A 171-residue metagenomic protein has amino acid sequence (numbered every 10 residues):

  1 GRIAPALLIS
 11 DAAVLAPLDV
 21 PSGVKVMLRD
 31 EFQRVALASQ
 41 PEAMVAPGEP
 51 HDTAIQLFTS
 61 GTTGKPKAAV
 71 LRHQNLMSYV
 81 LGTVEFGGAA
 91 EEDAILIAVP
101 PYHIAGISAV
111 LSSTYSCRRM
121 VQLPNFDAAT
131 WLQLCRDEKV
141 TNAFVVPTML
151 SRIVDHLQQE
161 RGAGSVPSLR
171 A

Functional and structural regions predicted by a protein language model:
R2-A6, E138: Active-site charged/polar residues at nucleotide-handling catalytic sites that mediate phosphoryl, nucleotidyl
A6-P50, H156-E160: ANL superfamily adenylate-forming
L8, T53, T59-T62, I95 (+3 more regions): Conserved S/T- and glycine-rich ATP-binding loop of Class I adenylate-forming
S10-P17, V99, F126, V140-A171: Adenylate-forming
Q40-F58, K65, G88-A94, L169: Conserved pre-ATP/AMP-binding loop-to-beta segment of ANL
A54-L81: Conserved AMP-binding A3 loop
M77-A94, Y102-N142, R152-E160: Conserved AMP-binding/adenylation subdomain of ANL enzymes
